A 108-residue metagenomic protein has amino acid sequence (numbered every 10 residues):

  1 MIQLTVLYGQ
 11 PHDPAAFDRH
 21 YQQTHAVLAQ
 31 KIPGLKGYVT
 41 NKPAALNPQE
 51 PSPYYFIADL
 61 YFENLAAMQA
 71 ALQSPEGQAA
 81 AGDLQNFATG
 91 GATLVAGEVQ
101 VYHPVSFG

Functional and structural regions predicted by a protein language model:
M1-G108: Macromolecular interaction modules
